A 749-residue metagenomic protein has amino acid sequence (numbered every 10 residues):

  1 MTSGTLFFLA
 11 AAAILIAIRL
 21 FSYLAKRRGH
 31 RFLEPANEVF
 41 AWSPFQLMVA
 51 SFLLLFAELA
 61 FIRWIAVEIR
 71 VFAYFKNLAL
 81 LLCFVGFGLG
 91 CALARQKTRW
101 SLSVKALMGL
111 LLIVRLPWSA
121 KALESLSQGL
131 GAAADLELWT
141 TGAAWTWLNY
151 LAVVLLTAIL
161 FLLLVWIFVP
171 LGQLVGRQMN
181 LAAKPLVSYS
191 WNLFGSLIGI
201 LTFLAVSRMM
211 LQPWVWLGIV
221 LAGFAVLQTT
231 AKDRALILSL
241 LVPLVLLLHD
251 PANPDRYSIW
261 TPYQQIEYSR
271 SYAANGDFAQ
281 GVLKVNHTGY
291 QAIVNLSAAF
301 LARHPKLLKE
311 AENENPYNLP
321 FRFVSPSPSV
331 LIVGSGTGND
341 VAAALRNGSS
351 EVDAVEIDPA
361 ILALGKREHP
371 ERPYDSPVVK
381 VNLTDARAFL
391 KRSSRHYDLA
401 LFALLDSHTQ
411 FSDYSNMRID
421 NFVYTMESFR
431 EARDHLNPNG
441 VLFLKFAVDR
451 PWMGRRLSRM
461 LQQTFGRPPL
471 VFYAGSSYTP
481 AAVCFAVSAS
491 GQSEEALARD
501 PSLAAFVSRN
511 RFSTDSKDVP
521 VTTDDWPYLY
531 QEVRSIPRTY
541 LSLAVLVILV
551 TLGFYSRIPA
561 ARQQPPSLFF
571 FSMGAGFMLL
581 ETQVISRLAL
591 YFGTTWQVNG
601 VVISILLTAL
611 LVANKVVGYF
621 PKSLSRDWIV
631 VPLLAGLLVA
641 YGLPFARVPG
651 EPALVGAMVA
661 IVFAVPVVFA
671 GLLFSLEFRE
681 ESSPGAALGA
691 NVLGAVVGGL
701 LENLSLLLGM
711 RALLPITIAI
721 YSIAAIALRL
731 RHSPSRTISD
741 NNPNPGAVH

Functional and structural regions predicted by a protein language model:
M1-H749: Alpha-helical transmembrane segments of multi-pass membrane proteins
